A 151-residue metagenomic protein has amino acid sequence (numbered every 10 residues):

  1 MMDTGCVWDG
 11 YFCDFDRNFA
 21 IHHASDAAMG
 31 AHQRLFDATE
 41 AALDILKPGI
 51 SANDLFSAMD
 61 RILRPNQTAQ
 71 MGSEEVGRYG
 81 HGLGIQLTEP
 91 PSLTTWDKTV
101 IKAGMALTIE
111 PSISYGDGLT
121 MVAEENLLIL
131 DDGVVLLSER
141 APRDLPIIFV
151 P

Functional and structural regions predicted by a protein language model:
M1-P151: Active-site neighborhoods and metal-handling regions in enzymes and metal-associated proteins
